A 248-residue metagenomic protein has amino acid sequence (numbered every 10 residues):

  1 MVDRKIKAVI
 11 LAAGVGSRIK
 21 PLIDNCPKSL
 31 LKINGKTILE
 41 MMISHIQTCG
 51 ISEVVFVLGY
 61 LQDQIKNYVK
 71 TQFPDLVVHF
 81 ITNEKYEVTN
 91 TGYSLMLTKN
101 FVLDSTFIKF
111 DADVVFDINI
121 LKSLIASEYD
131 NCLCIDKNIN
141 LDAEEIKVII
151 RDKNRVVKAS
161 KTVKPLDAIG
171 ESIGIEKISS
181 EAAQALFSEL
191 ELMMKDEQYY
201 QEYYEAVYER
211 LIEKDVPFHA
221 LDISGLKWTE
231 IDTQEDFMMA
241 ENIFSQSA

Functional and structural regions predicted by a protein language model:
M1-I10, K36-S105, D196: Conserved N-terminal catalytic core of the sugar/cofactor nucleotidyltransferase
V2-A8, I169-A248: Conserved alpha/beta core of the MobA/IspD/sugar-nucleotide pyrophosphorylase nucleotidyltransferase superfamily
R18, M41, Q64-N67, N119 (+4 more regions): Phosphate- and divalent-cation-binding pockets in alpha/beta enzyme and binding domains that engage nucleotide-derived
N25-E40: Short catalytic helix/loop segments, enriched in acidic residues and glycine and frequently bearing histidine
S29, V77-H79, R155, P217-H219: Conserved beta-strand segments of alpha/beta enzyme cores
L30, V148-I150, A220: A structural signal for short hydrophobic beta-strand segments in well-ordered beta-sheet cores
K70-I146: Conserved beta-loop-beta/alpha segment of the NTase-like Rossmann-fold superfamily that binds/positions NTPs
D117-M194: Conserved core of the sugar-phosphate nucleotidyltransferase
